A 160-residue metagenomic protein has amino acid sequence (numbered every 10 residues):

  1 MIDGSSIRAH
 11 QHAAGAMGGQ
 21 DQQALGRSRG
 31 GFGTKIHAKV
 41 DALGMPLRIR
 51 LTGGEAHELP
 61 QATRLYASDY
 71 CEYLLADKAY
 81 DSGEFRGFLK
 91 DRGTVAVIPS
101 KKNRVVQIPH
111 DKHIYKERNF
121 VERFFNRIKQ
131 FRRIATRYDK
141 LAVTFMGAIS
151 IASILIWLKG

Functional and structural regions predicted by a protein language model:
M1-K102, A152-S153: Polybasic low-complexity intrinsically disordered regions
A67-S68, D111-H113: Short hydrophobic "helix-edge" motifs at membrane interfaces and signal-peptide entry regions
R86-F88, R92-G93, K112-G160: Basic, amphipathic alpha-helical segments enriched in Lys/Arg and hydrophobic/aromatic residues
V106-Q107: Short, conserved micro-motifs composed of acidic
